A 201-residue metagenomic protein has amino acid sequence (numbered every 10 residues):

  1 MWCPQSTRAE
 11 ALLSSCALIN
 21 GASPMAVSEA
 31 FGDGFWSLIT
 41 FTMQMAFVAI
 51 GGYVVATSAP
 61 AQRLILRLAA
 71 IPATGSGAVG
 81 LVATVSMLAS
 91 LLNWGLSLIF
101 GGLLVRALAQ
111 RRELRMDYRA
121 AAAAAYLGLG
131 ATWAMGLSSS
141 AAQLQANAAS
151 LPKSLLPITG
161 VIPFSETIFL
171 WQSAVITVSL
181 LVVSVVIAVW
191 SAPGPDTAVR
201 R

Functional and structural regions predicted by a protein language model:
M1-A26, V48-A59, A188-P193: Structural signal for alpha-helical transmembrane segments and their membrane-water exit/capping regions in multi-pass
M1-W2, A26-T40, P163-I176: Interfacial loop-to-helix junctions that mark the boundaries of transmembrane helices in multi-pass membrane
P4-S15, L81, V85, V175 (+2 more regions): Lipid-exposed faces of alpha-helical membrane segments in multi-pass integral membrane proteins
S6, T42, S76-L81, A122 (+1 more regions): Hydrophobic alpha-helical transmembrane segments
L13-S15, M87-L91, L127-A134: Aromatic-anchored segments of alpha-helical transmembrane domains
S14-L18, F35-I39, L68, P72 (+5 more regions): Structural signal for hydrophobic packing residues in well-ordered secondary-structure cores of soluble enzyme domains
P24-R111: Membrane-embedded alpha-helical segments and adjacent helix-loop junctions characteristic of multi-pass solute
V105-V199: Membrane-core helix-loop-helix motifs of multi-pass transport proteins
